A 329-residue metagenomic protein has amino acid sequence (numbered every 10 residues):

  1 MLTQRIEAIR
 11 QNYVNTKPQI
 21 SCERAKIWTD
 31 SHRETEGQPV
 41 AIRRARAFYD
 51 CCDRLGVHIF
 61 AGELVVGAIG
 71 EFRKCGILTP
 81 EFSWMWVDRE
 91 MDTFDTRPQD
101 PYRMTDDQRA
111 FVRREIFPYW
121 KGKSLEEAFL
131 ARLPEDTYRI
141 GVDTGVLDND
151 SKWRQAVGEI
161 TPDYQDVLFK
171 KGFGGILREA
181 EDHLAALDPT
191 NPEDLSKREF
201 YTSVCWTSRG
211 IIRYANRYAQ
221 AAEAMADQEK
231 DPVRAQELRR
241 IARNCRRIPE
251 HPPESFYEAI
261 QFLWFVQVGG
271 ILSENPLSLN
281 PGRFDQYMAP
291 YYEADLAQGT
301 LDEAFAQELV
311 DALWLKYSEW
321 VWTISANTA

Functional and structural regions predicted by a protein language model:
M1-D188: Long, non-catalytic protein-protein interaction scaffolds
G175-A329: Structured, charged N-terminal subsegments at the starts of enzyme catalytic cores and at intra-chain domain/subunit
